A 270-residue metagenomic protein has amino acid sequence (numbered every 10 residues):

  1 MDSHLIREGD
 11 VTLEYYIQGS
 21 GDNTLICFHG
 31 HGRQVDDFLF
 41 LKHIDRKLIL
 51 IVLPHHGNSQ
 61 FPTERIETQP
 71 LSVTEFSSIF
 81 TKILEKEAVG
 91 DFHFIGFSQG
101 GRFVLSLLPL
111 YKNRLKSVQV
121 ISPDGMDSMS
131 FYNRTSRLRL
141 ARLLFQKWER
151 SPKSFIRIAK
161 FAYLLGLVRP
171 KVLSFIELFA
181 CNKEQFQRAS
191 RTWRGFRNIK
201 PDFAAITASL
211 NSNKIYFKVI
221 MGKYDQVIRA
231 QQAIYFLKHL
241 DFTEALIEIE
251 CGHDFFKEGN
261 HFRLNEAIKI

Functional and structural regions predicted by a protein language model:
V11, Y16-F61: Conserved HGGG/HGGXW glycine-rich cap/lid loop of the alpha/beta-hydrolase fold
L53-I95: Active-site loop/oxyanion-hole signature of alpha/beta-hydrolase fold enzymes
G96-V104: Gly/Ala-rich beta-loop-alpha elbow adjacent to hydrolase catalytic centers
P109, V118-W148: Flexible "cap/lid" loop of the alpha/beta hydrolase fold
S151-N211: Conserved alpha/beta-hydrolase catalytic His-Asp/Glu region
A205-T207, I215, R229-K238: Short alpha-helix in the alpha/beta-hydrolase fold that links the catalytic acid
N213, V219-M221, D225: Short beta-strand/loop motif that positions the catalytic acidic residue of the alpha/beta-hydrolase fold
V227, I249-F262: Catalytic histidine-centered segment of alpha/beta-hydrolase-like enzymes
